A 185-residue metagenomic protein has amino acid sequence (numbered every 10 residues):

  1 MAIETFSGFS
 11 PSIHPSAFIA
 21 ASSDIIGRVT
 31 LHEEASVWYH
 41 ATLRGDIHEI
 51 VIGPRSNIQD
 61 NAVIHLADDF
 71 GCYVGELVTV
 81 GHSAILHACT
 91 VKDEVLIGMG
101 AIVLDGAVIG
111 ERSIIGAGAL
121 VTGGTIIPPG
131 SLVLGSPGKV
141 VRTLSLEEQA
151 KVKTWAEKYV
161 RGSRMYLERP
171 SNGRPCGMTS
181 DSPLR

Functional and structural regions predicted by a protein language model:
M1-I13, D46-P54, D60-A62, L66-V74 (+1 more regions): Glycine-rich hexapeptide-repeat left-handed beta-helix
F6-P11, P15-H48, D69: N-terminal first-folded block
E34, R55, L77: ATP/adenylate-binding site constellation spanning eukaryotic-like Ser/Thr protein kinases, ABC-transporter
